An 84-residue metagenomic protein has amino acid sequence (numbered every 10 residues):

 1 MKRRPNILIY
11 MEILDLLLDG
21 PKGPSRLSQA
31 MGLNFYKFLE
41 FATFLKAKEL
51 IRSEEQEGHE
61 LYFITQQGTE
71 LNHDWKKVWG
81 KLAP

Functional and structural regions predicted by a protein language model:
M1-E12: Short alpha-helical segments that sit at the start of domains
M11, D15, H73: A cross-family signal for key residues in well-ordered alpha-helices that form functional helical elements
L18-G23: Short capping segments at the starts of secondary-structure elements
R26-A30: A short acidic, leucine-rich amphipathic alpha-helix
L33-A47: Short amphipathic alpha-helical interaction segments
K46-Q56: A short, conserved structural fragment
G58-T65: Minor-groove-contacting beta-hairpin "wing" of winged helix-turn-helix DNA-binding domains
T69, H73-P84: Amphipathic alpha-helical dimerization/coiled-coil segments that flank or bridge DNA-binding/regulatory modules
